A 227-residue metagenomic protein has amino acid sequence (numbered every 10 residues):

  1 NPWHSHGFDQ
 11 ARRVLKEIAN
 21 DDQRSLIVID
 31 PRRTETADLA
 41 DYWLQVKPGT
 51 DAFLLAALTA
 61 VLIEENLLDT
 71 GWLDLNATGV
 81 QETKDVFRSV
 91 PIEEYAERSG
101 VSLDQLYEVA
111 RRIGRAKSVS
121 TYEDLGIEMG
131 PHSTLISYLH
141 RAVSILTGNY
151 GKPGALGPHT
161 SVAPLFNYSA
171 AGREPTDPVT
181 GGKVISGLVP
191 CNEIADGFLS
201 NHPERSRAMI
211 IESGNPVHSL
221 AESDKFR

Functional and structural regions predicted by a protein language model:
N1-S161, V179-R227: Cofactor-pocket helix-loop regions in the catalytic cores of large enzyme subunits
A163-N167: Flexible, small-/acidic-enriched active-site or ligand-binding loops
G172-P178: Acidic, Ser/Thr-rich peripheral helices and adjacent loops at domain boundaries
